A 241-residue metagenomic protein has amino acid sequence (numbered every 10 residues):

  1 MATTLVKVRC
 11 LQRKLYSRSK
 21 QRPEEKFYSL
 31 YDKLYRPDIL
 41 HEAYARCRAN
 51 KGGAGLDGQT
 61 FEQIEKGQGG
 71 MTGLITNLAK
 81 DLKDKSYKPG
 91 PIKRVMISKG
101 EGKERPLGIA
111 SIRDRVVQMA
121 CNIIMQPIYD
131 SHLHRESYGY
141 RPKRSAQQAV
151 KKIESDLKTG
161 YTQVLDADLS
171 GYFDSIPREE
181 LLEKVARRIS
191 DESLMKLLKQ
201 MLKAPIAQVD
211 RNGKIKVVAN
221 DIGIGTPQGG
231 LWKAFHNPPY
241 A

Functional and structural regions predicted by a protein language model:
M1-G67: Non-catalytic, polymerase-adjacent accessory regions of viral genome-replication enzymes
P37, H41, T72-L74, L82-D84 (+3 more regions): Non-catalytic regulatory/linker segments of enzymes
G53, K66-P89: Amphipathic alpha-helical blocks
Q63-G69, G73, N77, K152 (+2 more regions): Acidic catalytic motifs of isoprenoid enzymes
D81-M96, G100, H132-A241: Conserved polymerase palm-domain catalytic core
M96-A110, D114-Q118: Glycine-rich active-site/cofactor-binding loop and its immediate structural neighborhood
R113-A120, S137, E154: Duplex nucleic acid-engaging cores and interfaces of nucleic-acid transaction enzymes
R115, M119, I123, P127 (+3 more regions): Short, residue-level hotspots on alpha-helical faces of the histone-fold and other alpha-helical interaction modules
